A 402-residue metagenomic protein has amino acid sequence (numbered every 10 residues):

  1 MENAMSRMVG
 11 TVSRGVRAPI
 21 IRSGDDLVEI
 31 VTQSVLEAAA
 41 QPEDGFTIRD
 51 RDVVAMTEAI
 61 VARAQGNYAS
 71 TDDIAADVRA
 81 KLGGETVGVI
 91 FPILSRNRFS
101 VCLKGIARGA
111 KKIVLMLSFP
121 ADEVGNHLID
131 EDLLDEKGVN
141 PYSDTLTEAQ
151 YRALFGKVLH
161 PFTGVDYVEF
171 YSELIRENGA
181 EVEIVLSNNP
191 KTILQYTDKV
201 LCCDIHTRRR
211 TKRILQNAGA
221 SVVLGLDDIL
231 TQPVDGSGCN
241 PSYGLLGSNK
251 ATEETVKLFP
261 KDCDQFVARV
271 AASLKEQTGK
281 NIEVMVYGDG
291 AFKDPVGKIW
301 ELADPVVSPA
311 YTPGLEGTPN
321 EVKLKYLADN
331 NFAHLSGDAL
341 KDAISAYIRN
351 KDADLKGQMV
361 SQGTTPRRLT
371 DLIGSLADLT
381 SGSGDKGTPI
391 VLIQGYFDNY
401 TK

Functional and structural regions predicted by a protein language model:
M1, M5-D50, A59-K402: Conserved mixed alpha/beta catalytic, RNA-binding, or beta-rich assembly cores of soluble enzyme, regulatory
